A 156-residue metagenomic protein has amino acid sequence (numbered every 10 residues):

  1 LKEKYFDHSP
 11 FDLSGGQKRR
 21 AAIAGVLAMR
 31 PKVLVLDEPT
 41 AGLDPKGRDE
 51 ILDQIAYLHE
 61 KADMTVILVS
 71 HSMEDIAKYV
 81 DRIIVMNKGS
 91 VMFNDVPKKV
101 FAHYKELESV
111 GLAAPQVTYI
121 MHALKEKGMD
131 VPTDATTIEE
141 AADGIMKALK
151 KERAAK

Functional and structural regions predicted by a protein language model:
S9-L13, Q17: Conserved ABC ATPase signature
I23: Hydrophobic anchor residue at the start of the ABC signature
R30: Conserved catalytic motifs of ABC-family nucleotide-binding domains
L34-D37: Catalytic Walker B motif of ABC-type/P-loop ATPase nucleotide-binding domains
S70-H71: H-loop/switch region of ABC-family ATPase nucleotide-binding domains
I76-K78: A short, surface-exposed alpha-helical micro-motif characterized by mixed small hydrophobic and charged/polar residues
